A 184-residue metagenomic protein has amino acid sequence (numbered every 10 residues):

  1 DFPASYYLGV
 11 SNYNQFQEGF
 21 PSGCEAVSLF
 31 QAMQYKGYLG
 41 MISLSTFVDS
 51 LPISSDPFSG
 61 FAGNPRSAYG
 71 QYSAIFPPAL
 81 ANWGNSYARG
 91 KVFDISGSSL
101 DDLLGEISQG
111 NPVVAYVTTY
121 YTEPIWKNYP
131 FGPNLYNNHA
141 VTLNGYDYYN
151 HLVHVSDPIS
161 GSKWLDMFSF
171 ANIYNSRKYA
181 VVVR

Functional and structural regions predicted by a protein language model:
D1-P77, T119-Y121, W126-K127, F131-N134 (+1 more regions): Active-site-adjacent structural segments surrounding the nucleophilic cysteine of cysteine proteases and isopeptidases
G19, F93, S160: Short, flexible active-site loop motifs that bind/organize anionic cofactors or intermediates
G23, V27-Q31, T46, I75 (+7 more regions): Extracytoplasmic/secreted proteins, especially bacterial periplasmic and envelope-associated proteins
Q31, L51-S55, Y87, G110 (+1 more regions): Alpha-helix boundary/capping residues
L39, S54-P57, G90, P112-V113 (+1 more regions): A general structural signal for well-ordered secondary-structure junctions
N64-L100, G105-Q109: Mid-length scaffold segments of soluble, non-membrane domains
G97-S156: Active-site-adjacent substructure of cysteine-protease-like catalytic cores
N134, N144-R184: Noncatalytic regulatory segments and standalone regulatory/sensor domains
